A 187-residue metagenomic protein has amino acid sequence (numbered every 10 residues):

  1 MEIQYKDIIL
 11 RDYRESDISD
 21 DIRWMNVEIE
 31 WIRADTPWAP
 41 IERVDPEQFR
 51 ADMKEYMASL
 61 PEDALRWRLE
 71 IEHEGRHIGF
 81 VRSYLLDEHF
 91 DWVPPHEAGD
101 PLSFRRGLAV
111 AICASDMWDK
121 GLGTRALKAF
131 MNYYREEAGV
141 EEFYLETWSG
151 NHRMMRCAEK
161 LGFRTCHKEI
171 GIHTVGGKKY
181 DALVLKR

Functional and structural regions predicted by a protein language model:
M1-D17, W24, E72-R187: Acyl-donor (CoA/ACP) binding surface of acyl/acetyltransferases
M1-K54: A short, well-structured alpha-helix characteristic of acyl/acetyltransferase catalytic modules
M53-Y56, F130-N132: Short, well-ordered amphipathic alpha-helices
K54-L69, G79: A short helix-loop-beta-strand connector motif used in the catalytic cores of GNAT acetyltransferases and, in some
